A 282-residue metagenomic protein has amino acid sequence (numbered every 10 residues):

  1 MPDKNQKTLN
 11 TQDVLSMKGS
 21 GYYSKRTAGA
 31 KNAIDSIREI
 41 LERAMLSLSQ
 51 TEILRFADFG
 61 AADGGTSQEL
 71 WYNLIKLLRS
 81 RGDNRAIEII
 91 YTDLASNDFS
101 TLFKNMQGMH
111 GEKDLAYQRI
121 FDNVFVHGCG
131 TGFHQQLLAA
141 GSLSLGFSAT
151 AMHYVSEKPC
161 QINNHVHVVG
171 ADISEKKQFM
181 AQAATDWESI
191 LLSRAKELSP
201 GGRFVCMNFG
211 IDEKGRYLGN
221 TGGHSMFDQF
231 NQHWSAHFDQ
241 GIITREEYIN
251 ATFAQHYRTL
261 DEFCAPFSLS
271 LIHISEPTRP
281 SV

Functional and structural regions predicted by a protein language model:
M1-A139, Y154-A171, C206-K214: N-terminal charged/capping segments associated with class I S-adenosyl-L-methionine
F147: A conserved beta-strand element that flanks and buttresses the S-adenosyl-L-methionine
T150-A151: Short catalytic micro-motifs in class I SAM-dependent methyltransferases
V166-S174, Q182-P200: A short glycine-rich, Lys/Arg-flanked "PGG" loop and its adjoining helix->strand segment in the class I
R203: Short glycine-centered segments of the SAM/dcSAM-binding site in methyltransferase folds
L218-R245: Conserved Class I S-adenosyl-L-methionine
H256-S270: Short alpha-helix
I272-V282: Single conserved hydrophobic/aromatic residue that forms the stacking wall/gate of nucleotide- or nucleobase-binding
